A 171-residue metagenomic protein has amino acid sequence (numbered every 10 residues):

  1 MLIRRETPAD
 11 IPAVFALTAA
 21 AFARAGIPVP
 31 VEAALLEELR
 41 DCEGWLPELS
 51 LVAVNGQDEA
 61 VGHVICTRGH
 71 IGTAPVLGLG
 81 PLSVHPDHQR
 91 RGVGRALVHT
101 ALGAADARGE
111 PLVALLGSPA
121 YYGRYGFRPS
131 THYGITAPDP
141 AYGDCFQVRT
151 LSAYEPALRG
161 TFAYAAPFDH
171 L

Functional and structural regions predicted by a protein language model:
L2-A16: A short beta-loop-alpha structural element at the N-terminal edge of CoA-dependent acyl/N-acetyltransferase catalytic
F15-I65: Active-site rim helix/loop that mediates acceptor-substrate recognition in acyltransferases
N55-D58, D87, T150-Y154: Short loop segments at secondary-structure junctions
E59, H85-A96, A107-R108, R124-Y125: Conserved glycine-rich acetyl-CoA-binding loop
G69-L79, Q89: A conserved beta-turn-beta hairpin within the catalytic core of GNAT-like acetyltransferases that forms part
L79, V84, R90-G103, L115: Conserved acetyl-CoA-binding loop-helix of GNAT-fold acetyltransferases
A107-Y142: Conserved active-site alpha-helix within GNAT-family acetyltransferase domains
T136-L171: C-terminal "cap" of GNAT-fold acetyltransferases
